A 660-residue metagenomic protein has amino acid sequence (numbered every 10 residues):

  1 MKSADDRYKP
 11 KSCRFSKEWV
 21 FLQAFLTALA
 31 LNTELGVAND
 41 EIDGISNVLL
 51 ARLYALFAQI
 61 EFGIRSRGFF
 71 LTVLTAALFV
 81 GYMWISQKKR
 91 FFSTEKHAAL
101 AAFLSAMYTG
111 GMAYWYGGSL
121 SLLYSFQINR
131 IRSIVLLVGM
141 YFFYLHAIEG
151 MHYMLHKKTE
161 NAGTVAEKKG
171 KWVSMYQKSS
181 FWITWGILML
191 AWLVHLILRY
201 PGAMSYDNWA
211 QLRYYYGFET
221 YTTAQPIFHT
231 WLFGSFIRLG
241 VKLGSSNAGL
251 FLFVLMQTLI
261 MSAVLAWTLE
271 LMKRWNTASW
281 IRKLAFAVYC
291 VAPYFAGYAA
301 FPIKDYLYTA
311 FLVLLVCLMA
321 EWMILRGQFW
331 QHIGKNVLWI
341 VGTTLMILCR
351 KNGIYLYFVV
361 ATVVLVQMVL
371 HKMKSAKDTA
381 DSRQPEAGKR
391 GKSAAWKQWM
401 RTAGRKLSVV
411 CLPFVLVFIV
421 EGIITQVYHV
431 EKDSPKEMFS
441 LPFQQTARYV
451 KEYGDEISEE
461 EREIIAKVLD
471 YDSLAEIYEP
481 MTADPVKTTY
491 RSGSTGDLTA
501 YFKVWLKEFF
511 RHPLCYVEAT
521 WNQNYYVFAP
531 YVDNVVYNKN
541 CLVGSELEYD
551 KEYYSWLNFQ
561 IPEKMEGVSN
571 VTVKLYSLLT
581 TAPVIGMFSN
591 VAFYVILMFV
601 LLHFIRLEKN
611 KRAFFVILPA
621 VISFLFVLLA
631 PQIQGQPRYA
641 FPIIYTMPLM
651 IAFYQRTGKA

Functional and structural regions predicted by a protein language model:
W19-A38, A102-W115, Q177-M204, P413-Q426: Transmembrane signal-anchor helices characteristic of membrane glycosylation enzymes that use polyprenol
L56-L74, A248-L252, Q523-I617: Membrane-interface anchor segments at the N-terminal boundary of transmembrane helices in multi-pass membrane enzymes
F142, H146, Y216, T309-R326 (+4 more regions): Specific aromatic-rich, kink-prone transmembrane helix
F142, L255-N276: Transmembrane-helix motifs of polytopic, lipid-linked glycan transferases
R199-Q211, T220-F236, G244-A248, P642: Extracytoplasmic catalytic/substrate-binding loops of multi-pass membrane glycan-assembly enzymes
A300-L307: Short acidic/glycine- and proline-prone juxtamembrane loop motifs at membrane-interface regions of multi-pass membrane
K335-R350, A361: Membrane-interface alpha helices of multi-pass inner-membrane proteins
H429-P562: Membrane-proximal stem/loop segments at transmembrane-domain junctions that anchor or position
